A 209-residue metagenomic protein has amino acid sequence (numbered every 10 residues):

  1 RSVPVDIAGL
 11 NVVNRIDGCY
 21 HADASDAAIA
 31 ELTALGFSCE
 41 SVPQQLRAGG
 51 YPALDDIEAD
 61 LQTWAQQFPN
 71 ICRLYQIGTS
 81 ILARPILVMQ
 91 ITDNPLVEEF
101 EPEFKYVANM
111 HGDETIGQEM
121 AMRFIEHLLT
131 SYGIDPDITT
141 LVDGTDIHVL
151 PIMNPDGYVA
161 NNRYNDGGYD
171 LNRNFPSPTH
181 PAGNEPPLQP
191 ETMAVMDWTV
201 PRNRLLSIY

Functional and structural regions predicted by a protein language model:
R1-I57: Intrinsic-disorder/low-complexity accessory segments
L10, P69-R73, T145: Short glycine-aromatic motifs
D26-A28, G36, P43, T92-D93 (+3 more regions): A mature extracytoplasmic/lumenal domain signature
L32, A83, L171: A residue-level signal for conserved active-site and pocket-lining positions in enzyme catalytic cores
S38, R73, L87, D146-H148: Conserved beta-strand segments of alpha/beta enzyme cores
V42, I77, L150-I152: Conserved beta-strand termini and adjacent loop/short-helix elements that scaffold enzyme active sites in alpha/beta
G49-F104: Soluble metallo-hydrolase cores and metallopeptidase-like ectodomains found primarily in the secretory/periplasmic
E98-Y209: Active-site/substrate-binding loop(s) of hydrolase catalytic cores
